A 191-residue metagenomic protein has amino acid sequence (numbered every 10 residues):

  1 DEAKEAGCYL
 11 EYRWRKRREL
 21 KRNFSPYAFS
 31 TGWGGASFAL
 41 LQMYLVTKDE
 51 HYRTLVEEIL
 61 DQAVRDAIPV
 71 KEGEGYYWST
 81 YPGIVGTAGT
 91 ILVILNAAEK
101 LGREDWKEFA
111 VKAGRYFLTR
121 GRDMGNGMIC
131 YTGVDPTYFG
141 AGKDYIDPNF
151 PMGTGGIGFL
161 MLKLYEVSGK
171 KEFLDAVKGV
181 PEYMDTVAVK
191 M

Functional and structural regions predicted by a protein language model:
D1-M191: Glycan-recognition and catalytic cores of secretory/periplasmic carbohydrate-active enzymes
